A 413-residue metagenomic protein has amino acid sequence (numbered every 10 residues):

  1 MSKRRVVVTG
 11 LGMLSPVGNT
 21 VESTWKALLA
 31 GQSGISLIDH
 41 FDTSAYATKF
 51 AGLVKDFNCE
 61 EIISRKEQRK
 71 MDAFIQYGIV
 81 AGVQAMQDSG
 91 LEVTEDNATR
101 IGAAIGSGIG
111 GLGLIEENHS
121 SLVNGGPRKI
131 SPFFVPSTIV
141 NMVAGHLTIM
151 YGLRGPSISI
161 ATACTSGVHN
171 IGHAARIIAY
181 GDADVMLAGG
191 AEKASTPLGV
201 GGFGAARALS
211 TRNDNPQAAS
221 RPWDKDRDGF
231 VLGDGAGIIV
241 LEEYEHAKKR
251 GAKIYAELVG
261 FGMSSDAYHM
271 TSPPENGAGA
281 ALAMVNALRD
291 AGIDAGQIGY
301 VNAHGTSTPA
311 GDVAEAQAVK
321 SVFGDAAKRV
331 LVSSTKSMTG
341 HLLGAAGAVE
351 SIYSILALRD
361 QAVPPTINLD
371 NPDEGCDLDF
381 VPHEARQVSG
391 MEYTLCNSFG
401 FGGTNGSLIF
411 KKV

Functional and structural regions predicted by a protein language model:
M1-E67, E245-E257, I352-T366, K411-V413: ACP-dependent fatty acid/polyketide chain-elongation machinery
M1-V8, E95-A98, A291-Q297, K328 (+1 more regions): Flexible, low-complexity linker/loop segments at domain and module junctions
R5-T9, S36, D214-A291, G299-Y300: Condensing-enzyme catalytic core mediating Claisen C-C bond formation in acyl metabolism
V8, L29-T162, A191-G202, A295-G311: Conserved beta-ketoacyl condensing-enzyme motif
E22-L29, G113-P127, I177-Y180, V200-N213 (+3 more regions): A glycine- and small-aliphatic-rich helix-loop capping segment at beta-alpha/alpha-beta transitions that lines
A47-L53, G110-L114, A194-S220, G262-L282 (+3 more regions): Active-site-adjacent elements of ketosynthase-type condensing enzymes
G78-L91, V140-A144, T148-E192, F230-A252 (+2 more regions): Active-site-proximal alpha-helical scaffold in enzymes
N124-S131, G172, R176, Y180 (+3 more regions): Glycine-/small-residue-rich "gating" segment that lines the acyl/pantetheine channel and substrate pocket
